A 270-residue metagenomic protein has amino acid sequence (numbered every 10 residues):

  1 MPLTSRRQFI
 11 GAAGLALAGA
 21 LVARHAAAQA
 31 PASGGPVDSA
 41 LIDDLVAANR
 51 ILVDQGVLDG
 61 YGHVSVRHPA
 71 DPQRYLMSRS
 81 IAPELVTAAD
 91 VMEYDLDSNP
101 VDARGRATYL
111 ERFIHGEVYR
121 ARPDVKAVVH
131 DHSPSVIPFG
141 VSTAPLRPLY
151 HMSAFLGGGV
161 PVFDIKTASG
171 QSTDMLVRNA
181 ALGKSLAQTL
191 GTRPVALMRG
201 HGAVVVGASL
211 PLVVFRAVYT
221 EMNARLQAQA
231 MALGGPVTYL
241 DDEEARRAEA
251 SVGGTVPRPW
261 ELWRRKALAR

Functional and structural regions predicted by a protein language model:
M1-P2, G19-A20: Coiled-coil-like amphipathic alpha-helices with heptad-repeat character
L3-I10: Twin-arginine (Tat) signal peptide motif
G11-G19, Q29-R270: Glycine-rich flexible loops
